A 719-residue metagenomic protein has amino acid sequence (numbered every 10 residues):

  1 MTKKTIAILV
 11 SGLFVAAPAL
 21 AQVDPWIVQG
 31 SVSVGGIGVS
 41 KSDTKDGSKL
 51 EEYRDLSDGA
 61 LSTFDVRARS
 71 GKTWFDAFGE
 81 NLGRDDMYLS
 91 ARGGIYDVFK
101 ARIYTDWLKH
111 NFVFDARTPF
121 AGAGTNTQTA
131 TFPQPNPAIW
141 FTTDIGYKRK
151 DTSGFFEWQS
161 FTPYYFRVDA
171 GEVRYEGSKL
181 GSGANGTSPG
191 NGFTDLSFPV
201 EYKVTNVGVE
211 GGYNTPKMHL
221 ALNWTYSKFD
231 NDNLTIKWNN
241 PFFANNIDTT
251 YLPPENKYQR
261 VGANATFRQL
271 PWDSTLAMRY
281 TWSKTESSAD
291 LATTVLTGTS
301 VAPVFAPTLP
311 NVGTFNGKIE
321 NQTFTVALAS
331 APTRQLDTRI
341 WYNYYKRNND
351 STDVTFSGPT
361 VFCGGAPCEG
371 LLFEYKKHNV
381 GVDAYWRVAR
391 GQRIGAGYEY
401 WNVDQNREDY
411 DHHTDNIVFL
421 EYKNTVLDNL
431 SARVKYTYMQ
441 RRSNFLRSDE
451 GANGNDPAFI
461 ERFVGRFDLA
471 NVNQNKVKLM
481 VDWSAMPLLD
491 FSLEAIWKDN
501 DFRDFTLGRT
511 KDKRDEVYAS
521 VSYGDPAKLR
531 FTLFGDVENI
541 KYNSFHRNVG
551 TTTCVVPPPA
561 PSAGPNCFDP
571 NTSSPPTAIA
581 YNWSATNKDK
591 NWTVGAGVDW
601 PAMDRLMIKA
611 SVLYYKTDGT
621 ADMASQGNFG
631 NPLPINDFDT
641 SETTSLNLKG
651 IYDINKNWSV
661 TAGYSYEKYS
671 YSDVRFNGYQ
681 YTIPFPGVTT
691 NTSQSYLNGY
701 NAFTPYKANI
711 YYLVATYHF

Functional and structural regions predicted by a protein language model:
M1-A21: Gram-negative bacterial Sec-dependent N-terminal signal peptides
Q22-P25, G38-F719: Gram-negative and organellar
